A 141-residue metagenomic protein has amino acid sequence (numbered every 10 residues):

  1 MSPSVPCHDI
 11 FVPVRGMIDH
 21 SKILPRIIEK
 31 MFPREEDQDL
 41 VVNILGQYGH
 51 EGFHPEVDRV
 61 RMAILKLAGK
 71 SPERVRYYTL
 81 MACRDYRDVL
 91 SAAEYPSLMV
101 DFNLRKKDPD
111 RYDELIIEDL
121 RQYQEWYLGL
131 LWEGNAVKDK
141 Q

Functional and structural regions predicted by a protein language model:
P6-Y48: Short terminal alpha-helical segments
H50-F53: Charged, low-complexity interaction regions
A63-I64, A68: Catalytic toxin/effector domains delivered as secreted proteins or via bacterial secretion systems
C83-Q141: Amphipathic alpha-helical binding modules
